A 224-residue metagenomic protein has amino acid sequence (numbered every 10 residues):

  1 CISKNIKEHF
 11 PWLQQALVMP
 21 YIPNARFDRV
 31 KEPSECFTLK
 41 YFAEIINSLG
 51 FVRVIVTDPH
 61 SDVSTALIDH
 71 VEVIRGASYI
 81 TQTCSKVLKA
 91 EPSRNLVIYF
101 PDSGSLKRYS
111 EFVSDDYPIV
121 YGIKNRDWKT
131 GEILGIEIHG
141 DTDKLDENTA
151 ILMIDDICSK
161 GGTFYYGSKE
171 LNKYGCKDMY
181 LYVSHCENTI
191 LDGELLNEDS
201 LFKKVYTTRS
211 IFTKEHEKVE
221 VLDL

Functional and structural regions predicted by a protein language model:
C1-L224: PRPP-associated nucleotide enzymes
